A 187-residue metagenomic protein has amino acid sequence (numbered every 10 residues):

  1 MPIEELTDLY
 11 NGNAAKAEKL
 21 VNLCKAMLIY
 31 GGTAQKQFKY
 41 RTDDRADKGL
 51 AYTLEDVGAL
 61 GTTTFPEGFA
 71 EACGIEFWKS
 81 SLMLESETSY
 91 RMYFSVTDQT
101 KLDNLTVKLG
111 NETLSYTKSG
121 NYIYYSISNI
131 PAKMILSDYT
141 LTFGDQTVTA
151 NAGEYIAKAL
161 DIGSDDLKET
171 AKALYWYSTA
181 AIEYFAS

Functional and structural regions predicted by a protein language model:
M1-S187: Short, surface-exposed linear motifs at loops/turns and structural transition points
